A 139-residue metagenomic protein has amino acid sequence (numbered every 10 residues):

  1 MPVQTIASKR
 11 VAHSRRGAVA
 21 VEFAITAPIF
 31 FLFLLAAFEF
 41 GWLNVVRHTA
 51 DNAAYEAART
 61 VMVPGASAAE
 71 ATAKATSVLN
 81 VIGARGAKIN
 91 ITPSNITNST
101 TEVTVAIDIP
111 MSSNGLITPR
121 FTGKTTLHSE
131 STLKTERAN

Functional and structural regions predicted by a protein language model:
P2-T5, R59-N139: Short, conserved structural patches
P2-T76: Alpha-helical assembly-interface signal, strongest on the long, hydrophobic N-terminal helix that forms
